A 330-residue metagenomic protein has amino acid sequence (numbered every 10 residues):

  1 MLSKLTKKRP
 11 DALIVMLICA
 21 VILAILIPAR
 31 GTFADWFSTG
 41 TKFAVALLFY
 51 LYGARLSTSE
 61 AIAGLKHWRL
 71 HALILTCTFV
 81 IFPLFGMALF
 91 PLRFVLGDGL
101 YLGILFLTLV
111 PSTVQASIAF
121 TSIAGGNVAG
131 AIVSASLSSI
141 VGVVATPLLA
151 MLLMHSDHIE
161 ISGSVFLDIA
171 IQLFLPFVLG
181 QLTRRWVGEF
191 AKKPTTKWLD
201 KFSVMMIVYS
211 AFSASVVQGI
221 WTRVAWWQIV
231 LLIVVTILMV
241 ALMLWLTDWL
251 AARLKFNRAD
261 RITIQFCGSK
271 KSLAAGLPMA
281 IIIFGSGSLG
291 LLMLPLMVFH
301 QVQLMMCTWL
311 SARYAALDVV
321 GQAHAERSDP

Functional and structural regions predicted by a protein language model:
M1-R93, M151, H155-R258, H324-P330: Structural signature of multi-pass alpha-helical membrane transport proteins
V15, C77-F85, L109-V114, G130-M151 (+3 more regions): Membrane-embedded alpha-helical segments of transport systems, primarily multispan ion/solute transporters
W68-L75, L96-L109, G126-S136, V230-L231 (+2 more regions): The feature identifies polytopic integral membrane transport proteins across all domains of life
F90-A145, A150, M154-V165: Membrane-interface helix-loop-helix junctions at boundaries between adjacent transmembrane segments
Q115-N127, W249-A252, M279-G285, S311-R313: Helix-loop junctions at the membrane interface of multi-pass solute transporters
A150-M154, R184, I282-G285, A315: Juxtamembrane/transmembrane-helix interface segments of polytopic membrane transporters
L246-M279, G321-H324: C-terminal hydrophobic structural anchor segments that stabilize assembly/packing rather than catalytic chemistry
L273-P330: C-terminal transmembrane helix pair
